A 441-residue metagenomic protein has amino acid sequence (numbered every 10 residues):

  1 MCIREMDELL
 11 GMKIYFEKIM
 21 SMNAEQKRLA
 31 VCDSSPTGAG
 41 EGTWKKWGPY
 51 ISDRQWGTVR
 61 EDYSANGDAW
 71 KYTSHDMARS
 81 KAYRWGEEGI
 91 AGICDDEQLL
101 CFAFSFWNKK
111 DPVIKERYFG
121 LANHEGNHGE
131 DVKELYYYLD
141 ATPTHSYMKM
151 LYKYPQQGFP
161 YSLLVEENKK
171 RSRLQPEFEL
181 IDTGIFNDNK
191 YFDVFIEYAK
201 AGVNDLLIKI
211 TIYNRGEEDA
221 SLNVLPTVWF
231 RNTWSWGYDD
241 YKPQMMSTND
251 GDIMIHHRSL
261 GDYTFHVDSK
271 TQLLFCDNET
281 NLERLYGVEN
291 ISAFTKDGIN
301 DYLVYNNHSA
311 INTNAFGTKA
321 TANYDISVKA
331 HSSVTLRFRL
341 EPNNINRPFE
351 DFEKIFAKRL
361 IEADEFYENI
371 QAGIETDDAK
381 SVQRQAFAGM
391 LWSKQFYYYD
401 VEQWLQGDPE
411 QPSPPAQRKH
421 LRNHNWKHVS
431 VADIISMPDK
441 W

Functional and structural regions predicted by a protein language model:
M6, M12-W441: Anionic coordination/interaction segments
